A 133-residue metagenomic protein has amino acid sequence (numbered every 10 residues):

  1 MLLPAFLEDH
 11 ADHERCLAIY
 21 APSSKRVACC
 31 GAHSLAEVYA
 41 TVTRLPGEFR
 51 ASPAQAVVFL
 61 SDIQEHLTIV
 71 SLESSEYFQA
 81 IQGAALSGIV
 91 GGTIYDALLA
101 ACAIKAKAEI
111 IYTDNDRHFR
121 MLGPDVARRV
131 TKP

Functional and structural regions predicted by a protein language model:
M1-C30, L45-V58: Short, well-structured N-terminal submotif of metal-dependent ribonuclease cores
L2, E37-T41, F59-D62: A general alpha-helix detector
P4-F6, T41, L122: Residues that scaffold the ATP/ADP-binding catalytic core of kinase and kinase-like folds
E8, A32-A36, S61-S87: Acidic catalytic patch
K25-A28, T68, K105-I110: Short active-site oxyanion
C30, S71, I94, T113-D114: Short beta-strand scaffold positions
A100-P133: Acidic, PIN/NYN-like endoribonuclease modules and their adjacent C-terminal/linker elements
